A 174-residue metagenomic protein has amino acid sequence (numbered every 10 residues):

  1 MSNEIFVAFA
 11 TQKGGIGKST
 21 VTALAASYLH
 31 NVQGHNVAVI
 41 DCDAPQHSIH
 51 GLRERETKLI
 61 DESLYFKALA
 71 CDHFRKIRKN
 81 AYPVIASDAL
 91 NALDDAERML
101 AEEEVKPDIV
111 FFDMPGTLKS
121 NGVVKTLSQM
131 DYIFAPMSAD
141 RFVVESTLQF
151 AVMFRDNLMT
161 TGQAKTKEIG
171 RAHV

Functional and structural regions predicted by a protein language model:
M1-T11: Extreme N-terminal, non-catalytic leader segments that precede Walker-type/kinase nucleotide-binding cores
N3-E4, G34, T166: A structure-centric signal for secondary-structure junctions around beta-strands
A10-I16, N31-V110: P-loop/Walker-type NTP enzyme "switch/lid" segment
T20-V21: Hydrophobic positions on the alpha1 helix immediately C-terminal to the Walker A/P-loop
L24-Y28: Active-site signature of alpha/beta-hydrolase-fold catalytic machinery across serine- and Asp/Cys-nucleophile hydrolases
A38, P115-H173: Conserved catalytic-core segment of NTP-binding enzymes
D94, H173-V174: N-terminal low-complexity segments that are often proline-rich with Ser/Thr-Pro
